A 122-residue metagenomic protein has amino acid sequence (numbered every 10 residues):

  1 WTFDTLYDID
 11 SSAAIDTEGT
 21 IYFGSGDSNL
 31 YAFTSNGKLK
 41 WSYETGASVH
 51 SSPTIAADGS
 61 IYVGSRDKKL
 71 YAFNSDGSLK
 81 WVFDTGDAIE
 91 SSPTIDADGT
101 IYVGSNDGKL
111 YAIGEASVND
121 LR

Functional and structural regions predicted by a protein language model:
W1-R122: Extracytoplasmic/lumenal domain signature
